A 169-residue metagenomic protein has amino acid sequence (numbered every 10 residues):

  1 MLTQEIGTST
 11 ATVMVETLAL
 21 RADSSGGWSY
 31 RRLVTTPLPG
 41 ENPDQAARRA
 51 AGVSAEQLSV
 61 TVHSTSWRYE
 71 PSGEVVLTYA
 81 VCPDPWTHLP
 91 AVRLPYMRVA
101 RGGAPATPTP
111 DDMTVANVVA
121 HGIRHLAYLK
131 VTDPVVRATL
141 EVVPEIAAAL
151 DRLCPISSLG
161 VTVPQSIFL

Functional and structural regions predicted by a protein language model:
M1-L33, S59-V62, Y79-T87: N-terminal strand-loop-strand
G27-T35, P39, R68-A80, W86-L169: Nudix hydrolase/Nudix homology domain
R32-S64: The catalytic Nudix box helix
